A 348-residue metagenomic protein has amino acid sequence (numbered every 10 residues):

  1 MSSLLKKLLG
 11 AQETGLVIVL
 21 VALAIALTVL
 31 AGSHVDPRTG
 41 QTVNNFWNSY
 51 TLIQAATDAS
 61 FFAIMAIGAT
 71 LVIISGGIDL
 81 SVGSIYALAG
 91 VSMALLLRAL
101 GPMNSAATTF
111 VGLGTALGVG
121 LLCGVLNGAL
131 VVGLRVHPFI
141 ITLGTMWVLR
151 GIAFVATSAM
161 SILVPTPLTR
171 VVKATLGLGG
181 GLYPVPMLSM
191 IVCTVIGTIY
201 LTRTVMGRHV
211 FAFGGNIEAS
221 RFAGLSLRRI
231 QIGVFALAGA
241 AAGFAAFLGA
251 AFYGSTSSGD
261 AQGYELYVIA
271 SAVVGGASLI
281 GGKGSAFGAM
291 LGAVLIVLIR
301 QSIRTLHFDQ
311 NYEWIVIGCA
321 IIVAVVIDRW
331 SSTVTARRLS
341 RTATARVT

Functional and structural regions predicted by a protein language model:
M1-R38, V195, F222, S226-R229 (+1 more regions): Cytosolic-side transmembrane-helix boundaries in multi-pass membrane proteins
L4-K7, P138-R203, I230-G233, F252-A261 (+1 more regions): Transmembrane helix-bundle core of multi-pass membrane transporters and related energy-transducing complexes
L16-L30, A69, A116-G120, M146-A153 (+5 more regions): Hydrophobic core segments of alpha-helical transmembrane domains in multi-pass membrane transport and ion-translocation
V19-N44, S75, A156-T157, I199-V205: Structural signal for alpha-helical transmembrane segments and their membrane-water exit/capping regions in multi-pass
L27-A31, W47-L100, A129-V136, A272 (+2 more regions): Single transmembrane alpha-helix segments in multi-pass membrane proteins
P102-M146, G292-L295: Alpha-helical transmembrane segments within multi-pass membrane transporters and channels
T108-A116, L122-N127, G181-S257: Helix-loop-helix "hairpin" substructures at the membrane interface of multi-pass membrane proteins
A242, F252-G318: Transmembrane alpha-helical segments in multi-pass inner-membrane proteins
